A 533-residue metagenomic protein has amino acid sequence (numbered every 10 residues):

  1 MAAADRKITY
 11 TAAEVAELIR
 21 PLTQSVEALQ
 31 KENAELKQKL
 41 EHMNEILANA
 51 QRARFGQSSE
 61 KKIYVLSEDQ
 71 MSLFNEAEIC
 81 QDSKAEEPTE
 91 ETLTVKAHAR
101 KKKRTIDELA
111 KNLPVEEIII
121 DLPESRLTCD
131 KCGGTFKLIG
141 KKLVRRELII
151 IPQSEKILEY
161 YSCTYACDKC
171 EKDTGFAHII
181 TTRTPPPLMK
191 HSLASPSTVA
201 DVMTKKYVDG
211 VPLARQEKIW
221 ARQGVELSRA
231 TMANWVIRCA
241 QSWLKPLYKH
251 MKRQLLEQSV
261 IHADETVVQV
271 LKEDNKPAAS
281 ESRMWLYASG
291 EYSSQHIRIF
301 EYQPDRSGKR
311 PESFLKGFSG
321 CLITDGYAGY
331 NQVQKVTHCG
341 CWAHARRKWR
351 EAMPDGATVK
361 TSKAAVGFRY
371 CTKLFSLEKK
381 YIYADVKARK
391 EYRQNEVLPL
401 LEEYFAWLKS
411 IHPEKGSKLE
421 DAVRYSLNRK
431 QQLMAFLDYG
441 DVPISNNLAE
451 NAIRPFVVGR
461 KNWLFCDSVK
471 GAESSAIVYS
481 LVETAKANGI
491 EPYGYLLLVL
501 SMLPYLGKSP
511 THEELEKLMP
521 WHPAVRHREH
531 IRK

Functional and structural regions predicted by a protein language model:
M1-L193, H262-A263, T324, L515-E516: Short, flexible loop/hinge motifs at secondary-structure junctions
A2-R6, R126-L127, K137, S162-A166 (+1 more regions): Catalytic center-proximal scaffold of phosphoryl-transfer enzymes
